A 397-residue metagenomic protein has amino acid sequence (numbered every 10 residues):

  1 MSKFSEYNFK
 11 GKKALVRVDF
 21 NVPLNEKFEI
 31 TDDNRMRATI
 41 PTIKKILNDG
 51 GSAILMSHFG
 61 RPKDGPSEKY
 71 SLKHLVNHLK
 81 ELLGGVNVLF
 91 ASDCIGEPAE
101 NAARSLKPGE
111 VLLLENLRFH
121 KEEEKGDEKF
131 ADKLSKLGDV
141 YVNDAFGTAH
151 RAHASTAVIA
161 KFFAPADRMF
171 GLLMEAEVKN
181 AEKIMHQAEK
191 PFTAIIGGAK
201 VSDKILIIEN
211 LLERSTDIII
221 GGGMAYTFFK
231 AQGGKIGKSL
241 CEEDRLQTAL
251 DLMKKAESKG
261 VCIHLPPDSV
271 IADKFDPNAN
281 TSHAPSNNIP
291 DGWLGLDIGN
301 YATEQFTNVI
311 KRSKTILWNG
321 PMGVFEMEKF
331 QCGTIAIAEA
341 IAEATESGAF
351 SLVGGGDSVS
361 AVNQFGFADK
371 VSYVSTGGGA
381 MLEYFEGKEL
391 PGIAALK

Functional and structural regions predicted by a protein language model:
M1-K397: Active-site loop-to-helix "anion-binding N-cap" substructures in soluble metabolic enzymes
